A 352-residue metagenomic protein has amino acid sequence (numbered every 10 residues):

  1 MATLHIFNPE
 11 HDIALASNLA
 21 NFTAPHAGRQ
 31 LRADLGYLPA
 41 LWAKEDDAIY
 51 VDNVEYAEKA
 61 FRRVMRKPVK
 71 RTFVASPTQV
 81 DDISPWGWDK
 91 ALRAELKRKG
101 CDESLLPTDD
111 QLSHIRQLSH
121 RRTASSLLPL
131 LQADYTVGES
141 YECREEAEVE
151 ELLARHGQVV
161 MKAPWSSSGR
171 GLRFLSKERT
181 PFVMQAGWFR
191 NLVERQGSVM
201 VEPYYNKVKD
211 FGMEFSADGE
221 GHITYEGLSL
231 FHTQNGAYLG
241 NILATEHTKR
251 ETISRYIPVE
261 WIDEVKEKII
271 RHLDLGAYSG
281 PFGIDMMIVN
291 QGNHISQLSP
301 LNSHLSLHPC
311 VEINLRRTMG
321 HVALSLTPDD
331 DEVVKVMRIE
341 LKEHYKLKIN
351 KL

Functional and structural regions predicted by a protein language model:
M1-A57: N-terminal "leader" segments that precede or initiate the main folded domain
R29-W42, Y50-E151: Conserved N-proximal alpha/beta basic substrate-recognition cap immediately N-terminal to, or forming the N-lobe
E45-D47, V334-L352: C-terminal amphipathic "assembly/sorting" segment characterized by alternating charged and hydrophobic residues
E139-S140, V159-Q185, G212, N235-T252: Glycine-rich phosphate-binding loop of ATP-grasp-fold ATP-dependent ligases
S140, L153-F174, V193-K207, I284 (+1 more regions): ATP-grasp fold ATP-binding core
G157, M184-A237, I288, P300 (+1 more regions): Phosphate-binding site of ATP-dependent enzymes
R195-Q196, Y225, G236-Q297, L301-S306 (+1 more regions): A long amphipathic alpha-helix within ATP-dependent nucleotide-binding catalytic cores
F215-K268, N314-E340: ATP-dependent carboxylate/phosphate-activation module, predominantly the ATP-grasp catalytic core and closely related
